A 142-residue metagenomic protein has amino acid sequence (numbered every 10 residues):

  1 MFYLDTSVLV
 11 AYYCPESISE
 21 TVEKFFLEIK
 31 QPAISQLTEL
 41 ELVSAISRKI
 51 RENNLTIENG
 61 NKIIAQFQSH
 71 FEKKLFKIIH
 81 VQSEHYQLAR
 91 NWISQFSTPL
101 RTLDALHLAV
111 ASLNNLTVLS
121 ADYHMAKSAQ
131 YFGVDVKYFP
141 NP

Functional and structural regions predicted by a protein language model:
M1, E84-Q87, L108, S112-P142: Acidic, PIN/NYN-like endoribonuclease modules and their adjacent C-terminal/linker elements
M1-T38, K49-I64, P142: Short, well-structured N-terminal submotif of metal-dependent ribonuclease cores
L4, I34, H80, T102-A105 (+1 more regions): Short beta-strand scaffold positions
I29-P32, K77, S112-V118: Short active-site oxyanion
L37-L40, L106: Aromatic- and histidine-enriched alpha-helix N-cap/loop-to-helix transition segments that scaffold the rims
E39, Q68, E72-F96: Acidic catalytic patch
S44-R51, L113: Short glycine/serine- and small hydrophobic-enriched flexible loop segments
